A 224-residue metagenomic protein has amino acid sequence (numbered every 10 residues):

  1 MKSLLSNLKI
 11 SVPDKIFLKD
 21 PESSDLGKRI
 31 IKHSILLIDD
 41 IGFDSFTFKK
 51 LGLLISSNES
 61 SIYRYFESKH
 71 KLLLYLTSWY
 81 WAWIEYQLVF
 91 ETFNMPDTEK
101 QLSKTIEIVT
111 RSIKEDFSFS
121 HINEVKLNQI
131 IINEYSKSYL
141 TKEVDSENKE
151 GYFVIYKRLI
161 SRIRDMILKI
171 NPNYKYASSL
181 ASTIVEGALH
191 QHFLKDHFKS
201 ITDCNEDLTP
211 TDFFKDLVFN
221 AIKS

Functional and structural regions predicted by a protein language model:
M1-S11, E124-Q129, E134-L140: Intrinsic, short, N-terminal disordered tails of RNA polymerase sigma-factor systems
M1-S11, K157, S161-K169, S182-S224: C-terminal peripheral helix-coil segments that are non-catalytic and often amphipathic
F17, E22-T47: Short, amphipathic alpha-helix enriched in basic
K32, L36, L72-F93, K104 (+1 more regions): Alpha-helical structural segments
D44-K71: Helix-turn-helix
E91-V125: Hydrophobic alpha-helical connector segments
K100, I130-K169: Amphipathic alpha-helical packing segments from all-alpha helical-bundle domains
N173-A181: Membrane-interface starts of transmembrane alpha-helices
